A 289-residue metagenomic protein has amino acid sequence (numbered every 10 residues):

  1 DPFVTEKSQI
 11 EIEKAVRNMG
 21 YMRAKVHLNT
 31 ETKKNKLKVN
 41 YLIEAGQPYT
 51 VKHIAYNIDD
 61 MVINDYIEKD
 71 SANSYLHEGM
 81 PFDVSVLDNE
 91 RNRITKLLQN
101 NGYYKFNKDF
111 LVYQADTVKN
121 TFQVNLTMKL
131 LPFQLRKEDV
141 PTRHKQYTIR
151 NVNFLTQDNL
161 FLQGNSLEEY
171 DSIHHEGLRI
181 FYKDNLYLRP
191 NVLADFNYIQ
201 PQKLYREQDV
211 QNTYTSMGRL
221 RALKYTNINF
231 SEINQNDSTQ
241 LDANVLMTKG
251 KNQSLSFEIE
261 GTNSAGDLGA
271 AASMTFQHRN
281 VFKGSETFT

Functional and structural regions predicted by a protein language model:
D1-N263, A271, T275, S285: Periplasmic polypeptide-binding modules associated with outer-membrane biogenesis and secretion
H278-N280: Residue-level signature of outer-membrane beta-barrel architecture
T287-T289: Short, intrinsically disordered, charge-balanced linker/junction segments flanking boundaries in proteins
